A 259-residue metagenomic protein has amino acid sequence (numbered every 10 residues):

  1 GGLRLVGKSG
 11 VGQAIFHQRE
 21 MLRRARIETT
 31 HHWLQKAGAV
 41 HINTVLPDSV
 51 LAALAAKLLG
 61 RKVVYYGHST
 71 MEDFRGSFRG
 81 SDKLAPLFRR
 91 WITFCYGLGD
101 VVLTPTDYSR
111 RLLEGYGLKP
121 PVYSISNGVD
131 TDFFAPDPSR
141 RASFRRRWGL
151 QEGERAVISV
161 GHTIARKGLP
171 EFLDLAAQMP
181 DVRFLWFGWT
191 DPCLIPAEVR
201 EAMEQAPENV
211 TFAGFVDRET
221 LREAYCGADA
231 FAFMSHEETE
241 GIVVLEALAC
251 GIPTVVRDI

Functional and structural regions predicted by a protein language model:
L58, K83-V102: Membrane-proximal helix-turn-helix segments that form the acceptor-binding/catalytic region of lipid-linked
Y96, F215-V216, E223-A228: Short alpha-helical donor nucleotide-sugar binding micro-motif in glycosyltransferases
Y108, G128: Carbohydrate-associated surface elements
Q151-K167, L173-A177, L185: Conserved donor-binding/catalytic core segment of Leloir-type glycosyltransferases
V160, R183-E198: Glycosyltransferase donor-sugar binding loop
P196-E219: Nucleotide-activated donor-binding/catalytic signature segment of Leloir-type glycosyltransferases, i.e., the conserved
H236: Aromatic "clamp/platform" in nucleotide-sugar-dependent glycosyltransferases that forms part of the donor/acceptor
P253-V256: Short hydrophobic beta-strand element within catalytic cores of glycosyltransferases and related nucleotide-activated
